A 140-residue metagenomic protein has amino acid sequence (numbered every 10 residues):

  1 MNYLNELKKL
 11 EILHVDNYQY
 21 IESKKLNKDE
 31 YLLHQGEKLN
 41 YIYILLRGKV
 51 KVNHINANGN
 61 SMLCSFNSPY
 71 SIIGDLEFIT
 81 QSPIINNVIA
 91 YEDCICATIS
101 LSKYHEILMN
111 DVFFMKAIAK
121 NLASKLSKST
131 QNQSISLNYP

Functional and structural regions predicted by a protein language model:
M1-K28, S71-I73, E77-I79, N110: Cyclic nucleotide-binding regulatory module and flanking cytosolic helices
E30-E92: Cyclic nucleotide-binding regulatory domains
Y104-H105: A generic structural signal for short hydrophobic patches within well-formed alpha-helices
M109, F113-P140: Polybasic "coupling" helices that flank or enter modular domains
